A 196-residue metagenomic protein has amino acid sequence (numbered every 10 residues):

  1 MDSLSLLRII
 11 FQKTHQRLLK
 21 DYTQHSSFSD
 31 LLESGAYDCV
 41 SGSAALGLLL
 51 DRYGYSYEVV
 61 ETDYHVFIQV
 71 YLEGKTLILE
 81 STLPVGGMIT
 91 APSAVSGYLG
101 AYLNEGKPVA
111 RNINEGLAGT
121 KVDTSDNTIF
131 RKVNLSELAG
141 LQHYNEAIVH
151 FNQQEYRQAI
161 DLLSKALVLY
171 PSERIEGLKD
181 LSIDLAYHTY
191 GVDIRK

Functional and structural regions predicted by a protein language model:
M1-D30: Secondary-structure boundary elements
A44-E105: Hydrophobic/aromatic-rich core segments of domains that either
S93, L99-G106, I113-Q142: TPR-adjacent "capping" and linker segments in tetratricopeptide-repeat scaffold/adaptor proteins
H143, E176-K179: TPR repeat positional signature
F151, L167-Y170: Hydrophobic/aromatic side-chain positions at a characteristic register within alpha-helices of tetratricopeptide repeats
I183-K196: Alpha-helical linker/edge segments of TPR/alpha-solenoid repeat scaffolds and analogous pre-/post-domain helices
